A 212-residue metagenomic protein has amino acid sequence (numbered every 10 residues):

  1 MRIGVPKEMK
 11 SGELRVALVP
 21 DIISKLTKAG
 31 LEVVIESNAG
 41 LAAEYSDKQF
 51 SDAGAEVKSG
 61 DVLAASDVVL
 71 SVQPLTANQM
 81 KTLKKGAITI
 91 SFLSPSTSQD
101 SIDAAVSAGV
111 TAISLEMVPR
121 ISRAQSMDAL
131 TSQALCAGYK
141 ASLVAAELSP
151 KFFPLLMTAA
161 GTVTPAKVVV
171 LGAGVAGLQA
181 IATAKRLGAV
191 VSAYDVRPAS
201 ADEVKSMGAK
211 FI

Functional and structural regions predicted by a protein language model:
R2, E8, A77-K167: Glycine/serine-rich phosphate-binding loop and adjoining beta1-alpha1 elements at the start of nucleotide-handling
V5-A108: An N-terminal-biased, well-structured beta-alpha scaffold segment characteristic of Rossmann-like dinucleotide-binding
P6-Y45, F152-I212: Glycine-rich phosphate/diphosphate-binding loop of Rossmann-like nucleotide-binding domains
F50-G54, A129-Q133, G208-I212: Short, hinge-like loop/turn segments at secondary-structure boundaries
P74, C136, G174-V175: Residue-level detector of alpha-helix initiation sites
